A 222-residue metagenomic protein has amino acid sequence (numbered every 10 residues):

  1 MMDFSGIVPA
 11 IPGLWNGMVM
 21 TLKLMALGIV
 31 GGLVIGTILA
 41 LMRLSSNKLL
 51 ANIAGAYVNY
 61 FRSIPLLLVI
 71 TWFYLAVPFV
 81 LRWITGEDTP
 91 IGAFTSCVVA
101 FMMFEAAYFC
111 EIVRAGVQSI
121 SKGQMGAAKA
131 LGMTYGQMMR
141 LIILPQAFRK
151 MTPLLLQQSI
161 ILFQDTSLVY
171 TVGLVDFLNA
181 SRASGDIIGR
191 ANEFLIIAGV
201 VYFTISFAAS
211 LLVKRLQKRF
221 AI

Functional and structural regions predicted by a protein language model:
M1-I222: Transmembrane alpha-helices and adjacent helix-loop boundaries
